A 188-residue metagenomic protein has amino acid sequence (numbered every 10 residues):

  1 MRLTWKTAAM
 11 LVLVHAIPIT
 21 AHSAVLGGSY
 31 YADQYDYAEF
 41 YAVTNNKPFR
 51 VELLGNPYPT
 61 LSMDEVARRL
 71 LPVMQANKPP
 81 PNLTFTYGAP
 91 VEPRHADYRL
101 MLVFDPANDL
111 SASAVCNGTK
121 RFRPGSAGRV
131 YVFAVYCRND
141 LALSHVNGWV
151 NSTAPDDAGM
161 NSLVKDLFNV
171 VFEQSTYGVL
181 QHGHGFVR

Functional and structural regions predicted by a protein language model:
M1-A9: Bacterial N-terminal signal peptides that target proteins for export
A8-P18: Bacterial N-terminal signal peptides
I19-Q75: A structural "domain/chain start" motif
Y35-D36, T153-R188: C-terminal/domain-edge helix-coil "capping" segments
A42, L71-P79, F122, L180-R188: Non-catalytic macromolecular-recognition regions in eukaryotic signaling proteins
N82-A96: Short acidic low-complexity segments
R94-C137: Surface-exposed short loop/turn segments
G128-G159: A short, solvent-exposed beta-edge/loop patch
